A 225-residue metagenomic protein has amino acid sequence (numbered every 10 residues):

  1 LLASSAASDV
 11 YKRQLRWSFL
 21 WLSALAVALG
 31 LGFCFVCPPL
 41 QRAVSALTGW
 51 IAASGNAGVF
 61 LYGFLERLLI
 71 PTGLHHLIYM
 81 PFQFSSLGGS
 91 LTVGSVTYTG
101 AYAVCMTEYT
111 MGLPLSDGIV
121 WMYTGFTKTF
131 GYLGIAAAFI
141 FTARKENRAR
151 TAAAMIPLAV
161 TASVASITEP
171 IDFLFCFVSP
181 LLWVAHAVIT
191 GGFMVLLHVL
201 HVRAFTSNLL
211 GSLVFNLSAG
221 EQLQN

Functional and structural regions predicted by a protein language model:
L1, L22-G32, E66-I70, L133-I140 (+2 more regions): Hydrophobic core segments of alpha-helical transmembrane domains in multi-pass membrane transport and ion-translocation
L1, M80, I119-A149, N225: Transmembrane alpha-helical segments in integral membrane proteins
L2-A7, Y11: Single conserved hydrophobic/aromatic residue that forms the stacking wall/gate of nucleotide- or nucleobase-binding
R13-F19, T48-L61, Y109-L113, E146-A154 (+2 more regions): Membrane-interfacial loop-to-helix junctions in multi-pass transporters
A24-L29, L61, L65-L68, M122-T127 (+1 more regions): Hydrophobic alpha-helical transmembrane segments of multi-pass membrane proteins
G30-S95: Aromatic-rich transmembrane-lumenal/periplasmic boundary elements in polytopic membrane proteins
L74, I78, L87, T110-T127: Transmembrane transport/permeation module of multi-pass membrane proteins
T92-D117, L133-F141, A154-N225: Transmembrane alpha-helical segments and their short flanking loops that form helix-hairpins/helix-helix interfaces
